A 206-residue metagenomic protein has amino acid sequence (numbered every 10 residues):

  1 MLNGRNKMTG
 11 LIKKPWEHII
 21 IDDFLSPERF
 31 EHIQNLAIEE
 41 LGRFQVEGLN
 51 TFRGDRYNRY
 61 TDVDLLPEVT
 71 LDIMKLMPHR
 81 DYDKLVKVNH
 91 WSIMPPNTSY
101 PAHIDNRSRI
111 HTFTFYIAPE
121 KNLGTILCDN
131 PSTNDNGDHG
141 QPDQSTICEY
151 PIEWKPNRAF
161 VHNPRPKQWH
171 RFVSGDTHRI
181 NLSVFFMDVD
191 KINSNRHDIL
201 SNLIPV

Functional and structural regions predicted by a protein language model:
L2-D81, I199-L200: Non-heme Fe(II)/2-oxoglutarate
H79-L203: Catalytic core of non-heme Fe(II) oxygenases with the double-stranded beta-helix
